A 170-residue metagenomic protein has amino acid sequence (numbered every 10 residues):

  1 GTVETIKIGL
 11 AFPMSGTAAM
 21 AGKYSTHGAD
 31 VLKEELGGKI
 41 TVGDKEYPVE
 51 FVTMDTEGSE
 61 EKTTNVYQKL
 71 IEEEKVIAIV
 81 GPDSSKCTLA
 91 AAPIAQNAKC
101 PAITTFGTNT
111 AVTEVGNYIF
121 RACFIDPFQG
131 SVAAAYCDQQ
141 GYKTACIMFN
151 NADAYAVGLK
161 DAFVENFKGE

Functional and structural regions predicted by a protein language model:
G1-K7, T41-G43: Short, low-complexity disordered leader/linker segments with a strong preference for bacterial N-terminal type II
E4-T26, P82, T144-N150: Short beta-strand segments enriched in small/hydrophobic residues
M14, E34, I119-E170: An alpha-beta-alpha
M20-S25, K39-T113, A122: Beta-alpha junction/loop-to-helix N-cap segments that form part of ligand/metal-binding clefts
A21-G43, D161-N166: Short, polar/charged alpha-helical segment
S25-G28, C87, Q129, L159: Hydrophobic alpha-helical membrane-association signature
G28, K62-V66, Q129-A133: Well-ordered alpha-helical segments embedded in enzymatic catalytic cores
